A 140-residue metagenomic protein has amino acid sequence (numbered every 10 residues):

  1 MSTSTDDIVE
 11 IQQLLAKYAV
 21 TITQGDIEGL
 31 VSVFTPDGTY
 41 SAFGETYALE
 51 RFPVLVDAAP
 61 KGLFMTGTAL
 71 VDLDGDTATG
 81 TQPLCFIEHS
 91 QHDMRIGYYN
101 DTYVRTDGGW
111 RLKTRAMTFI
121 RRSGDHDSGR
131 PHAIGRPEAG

Functional and structural regions predicted by a protein language model:
M1-T5: Juxtamembrane and targeting peptides
D7-T23: Short, aromatic-enriched amphipathic alpha-helices that serve as compact interaction elements
L15, F64-A69, Y98-Y99: Short structured motifs
T21-F86: A solvent-exposed, acidic/Ser-Thr-rich amphipathic alpha-helical stretch
F64-T68, I87, T118-R121, P137-G140: C-terminal-biased regions
T79, I96-R130: Short beta-strand edge/turn micro-motifs at domain boundaries
Q91-M94: Non-DNA-binding regulatory cores of transcription-related proteins, predominantly C-terminal effector-binding
D127-G140: Extended, polar beta-sheet/loop recognition surfaces of beta-rich domains that mediate binding to diverse ligands
